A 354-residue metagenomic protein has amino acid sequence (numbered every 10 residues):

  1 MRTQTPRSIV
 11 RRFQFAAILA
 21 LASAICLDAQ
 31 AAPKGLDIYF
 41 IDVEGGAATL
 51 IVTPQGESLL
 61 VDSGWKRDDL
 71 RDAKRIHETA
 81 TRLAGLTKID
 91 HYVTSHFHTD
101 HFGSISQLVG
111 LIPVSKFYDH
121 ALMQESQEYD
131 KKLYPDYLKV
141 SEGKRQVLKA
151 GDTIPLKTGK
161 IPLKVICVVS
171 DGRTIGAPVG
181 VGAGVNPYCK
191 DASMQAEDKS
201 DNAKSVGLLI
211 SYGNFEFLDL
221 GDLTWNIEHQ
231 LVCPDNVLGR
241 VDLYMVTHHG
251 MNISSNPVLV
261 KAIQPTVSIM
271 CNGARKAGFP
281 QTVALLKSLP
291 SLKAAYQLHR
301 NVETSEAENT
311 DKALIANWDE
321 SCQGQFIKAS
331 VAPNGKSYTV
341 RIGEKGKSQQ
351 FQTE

Functional and structural regions predicted by a protein language model:
R2-A17: Bacterial N-terminal signal peptides that target proteins for export
Q14-C26: Bacterial N-terminal signal peptides
A32-K88, D201-N226: Conserved beta-strand hairpin/beta-sheet module of binuclear metal-dependent hydrolase folds, prominently
A32-L36, V43, F102-N226, S288-E354: Flexible, acidic/histidine-containing loops and adjacent segments that form or flank the divalent-metal
K34, P54-L60, G64-D119, P234-M251 (+1 more regions): Active-site metal-binding motif and surrounding structural segment of the metallo-beta-lactamase
A48, A73-A80, F102-S106, K131-P135 (+3 more regions): Extracytoplasmic/secreted envelope proteins and their assembly/folding machinery, especially bacterial periplasmic
V61-R75, A177-E197, H248-I253, R275: Acidic/histidine-rich helix-loop elements that form or flank divalent-metal/phosphate-binding sites at the catalytic
D100, S126-K131, S141-K144, D242-I263 (+1 more regions): Internal alpha/beta domain cores that form substrate/cofactor-binding pockets in large enzymes and binding proteins
